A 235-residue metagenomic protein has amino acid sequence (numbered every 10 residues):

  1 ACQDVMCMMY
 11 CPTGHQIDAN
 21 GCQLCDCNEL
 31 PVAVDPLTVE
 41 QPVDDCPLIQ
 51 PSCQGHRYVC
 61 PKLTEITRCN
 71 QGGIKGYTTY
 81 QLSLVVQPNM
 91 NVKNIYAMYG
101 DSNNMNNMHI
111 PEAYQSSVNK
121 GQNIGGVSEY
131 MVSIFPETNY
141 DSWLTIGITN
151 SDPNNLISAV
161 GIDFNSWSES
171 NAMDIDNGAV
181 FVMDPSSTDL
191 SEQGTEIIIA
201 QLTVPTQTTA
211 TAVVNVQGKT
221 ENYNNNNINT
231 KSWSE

Functional and structural regions predicted by a protein language model:
A1, D18-P31: Short, disulfide-bonded extracellular cysteine-rich repeat modules
C2-P12, P31-L37, C46-L48: Disulfide-bonded cysteine-rich modules in secreted/extracellular proteins, activating on the conserved Cys frameworks
C7-G14, E65-C69: Short, solvent-exposed loop/edge segments of extracellular or virion-exposed proteins
I17-D18, P31-V32, V43-D44, S52: Compositionally biased, intrinsically disordered low-complexity segments enriched in polar/proline residues
V43-E235: Non-catalytic macromolecular-recognition regions in eukaryotic signaling proteins
